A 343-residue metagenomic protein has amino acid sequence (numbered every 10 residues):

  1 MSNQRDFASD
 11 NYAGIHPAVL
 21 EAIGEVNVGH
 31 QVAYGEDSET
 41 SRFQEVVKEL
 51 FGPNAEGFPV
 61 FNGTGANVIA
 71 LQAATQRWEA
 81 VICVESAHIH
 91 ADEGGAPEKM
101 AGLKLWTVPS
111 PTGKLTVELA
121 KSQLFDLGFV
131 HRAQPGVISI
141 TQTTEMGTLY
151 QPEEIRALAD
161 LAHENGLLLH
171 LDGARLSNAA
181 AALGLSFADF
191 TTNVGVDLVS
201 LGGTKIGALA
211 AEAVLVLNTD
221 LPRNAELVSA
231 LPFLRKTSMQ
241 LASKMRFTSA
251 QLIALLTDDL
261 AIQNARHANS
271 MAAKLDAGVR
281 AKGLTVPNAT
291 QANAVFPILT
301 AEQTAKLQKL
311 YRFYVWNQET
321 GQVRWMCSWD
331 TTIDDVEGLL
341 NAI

Functional and structural regions predicted by a protein language model:
S2-N288, A292, F296-L310, W316-T331 (+1 more regions): Conserved PLP-enzyme active-site core in the AAT-like
